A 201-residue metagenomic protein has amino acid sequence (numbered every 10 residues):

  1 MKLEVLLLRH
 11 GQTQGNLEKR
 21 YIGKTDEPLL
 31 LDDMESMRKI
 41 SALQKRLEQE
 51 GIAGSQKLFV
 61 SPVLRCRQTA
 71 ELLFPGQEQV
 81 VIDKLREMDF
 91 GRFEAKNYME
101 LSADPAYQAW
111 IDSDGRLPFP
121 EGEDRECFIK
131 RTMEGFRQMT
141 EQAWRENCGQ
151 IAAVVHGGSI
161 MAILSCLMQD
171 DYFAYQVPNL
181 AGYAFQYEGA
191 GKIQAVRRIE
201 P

Functional and structural regions predicted by a protein language model:
K2-L3, L8-Q77: Active-site-proximal alpha-helix that buttresses catalytic centers in soluble enzyme cores
V5-L6, Q56, N147-G157: Generic beta-sheet signal
T13, S159-I160: Short active-site segment of divalent metal-dependent hydrolases/proteases that encodes the spacing between
L47-G54, M139-Q150: Glycine-rich phosphate-binding loop signature in dinucleotide/nucleotide-binding domains
V60-S61, K130, V154-V155: Short beta-strand scaffold positions
L73-R131: Phosphate-handling substructures
D171-A195: Domain-level recognition of soluble alpha/beta enzyme cores, biased toward histidine phosphatases/phosphomutases
V196-P201: Short, solvent-exposed aromatic-acidic interface loops
